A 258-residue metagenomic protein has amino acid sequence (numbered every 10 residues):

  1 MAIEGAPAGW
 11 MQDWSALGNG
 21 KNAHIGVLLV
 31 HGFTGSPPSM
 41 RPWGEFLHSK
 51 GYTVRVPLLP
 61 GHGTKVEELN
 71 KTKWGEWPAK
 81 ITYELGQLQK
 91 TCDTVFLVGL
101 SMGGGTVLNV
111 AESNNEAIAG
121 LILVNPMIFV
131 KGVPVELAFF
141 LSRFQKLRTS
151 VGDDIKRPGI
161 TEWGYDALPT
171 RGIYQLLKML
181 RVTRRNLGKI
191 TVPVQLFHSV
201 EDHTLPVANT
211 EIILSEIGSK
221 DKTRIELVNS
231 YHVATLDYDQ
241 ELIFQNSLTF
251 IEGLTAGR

Functional and structural regions predicted by a protein language model:
A6-K65: Short, surface-exposed "cap/lid" segments of acyl-processing enzymes
K65-T91, F96: Catalytic nucleophile-loop/oxyanion-hole region of alpha/beta-hydrolase and closely related hydrolase-like folds
G99-G103, V107: Gly/Ala-rich beta-loop-alpha elbow adjacent to hydrolase catalytic centers
I122-G132: Active-site nucleophile loop of the alpha/beta-hydrolase fold
I190, L196-H198, D202: Short beta-strand/loop motif that positions the catalytic acidic residue of the alpha/beta-hydrolase fold
H203-N209: Conserved alpha/beta-hydrolase "acid-adjacent" motif
E211, S215-V233: Catalytic histidine neighborhood in serine/cysteine hydrolases with alpha/beta-hydrolase-type architecture
V228-R258: Catalytic active-site module of serine/aspartate enzymes centered on a nucleophile-bearing elbow/loop
